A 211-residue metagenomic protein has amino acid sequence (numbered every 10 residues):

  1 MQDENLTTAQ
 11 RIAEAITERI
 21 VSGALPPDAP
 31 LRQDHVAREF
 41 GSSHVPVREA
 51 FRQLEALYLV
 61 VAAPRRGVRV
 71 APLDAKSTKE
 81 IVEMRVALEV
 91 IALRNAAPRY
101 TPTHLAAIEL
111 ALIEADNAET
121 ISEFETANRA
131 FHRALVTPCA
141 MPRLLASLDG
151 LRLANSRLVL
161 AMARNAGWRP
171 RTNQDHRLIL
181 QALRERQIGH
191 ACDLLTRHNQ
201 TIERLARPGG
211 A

Functional and structural regions predicted by a protein language model:
M1-P98, R207-A211: Short linear motifs at protein or domain termini
Q10, E14, V86, P102 (+2 more regions): Amphipathic alpha-helical repeat elements characteristic of tetratricopeptide repeat
R19, A115-A118, V136, A182 (+1 more regions): Hydrophobic side-chain positions on well-ordered alpha-helices, corresponding to helix-helix packing/interface faces
I81, L105-I108, F124, N128 (+4 more regions): Hydrophobic packing residues in well-ordered alpha-helices of helical domains and bundles
M84-Y100, R129-A166, T201-L205: Hydrophobic, amphipathic alpha-helical faces that serve as interaction scaffolds
P98, T120, R184-E185: Alpha-helix C-terminal capping/termination sites
L105-E119: Amphipathic alpha-helical segments enriched in hydrophobic/aromatic residues interleaved with Lys/Arg
L112-I113, L153, L160-A211: C-terminal all-alpha effector/ligand-binding and dimerization domain of prokaryotic HTH-type transcriptional repressors
